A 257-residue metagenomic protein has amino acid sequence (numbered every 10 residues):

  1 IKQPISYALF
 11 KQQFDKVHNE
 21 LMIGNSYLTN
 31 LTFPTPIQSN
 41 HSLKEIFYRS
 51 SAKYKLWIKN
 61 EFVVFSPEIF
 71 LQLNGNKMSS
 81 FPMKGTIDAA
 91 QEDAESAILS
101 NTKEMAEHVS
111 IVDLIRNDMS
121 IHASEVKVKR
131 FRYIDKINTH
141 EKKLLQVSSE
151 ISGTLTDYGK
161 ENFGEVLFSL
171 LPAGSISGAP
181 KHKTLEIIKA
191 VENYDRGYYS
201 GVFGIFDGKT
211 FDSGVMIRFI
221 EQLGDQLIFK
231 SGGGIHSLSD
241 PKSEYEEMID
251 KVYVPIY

Functional and structural regions predicted by a protein language model:
I1-Y257: Extended alpha-helical targeting/anchoring segments, especially N-terminal organellar/secretory targeting helices
